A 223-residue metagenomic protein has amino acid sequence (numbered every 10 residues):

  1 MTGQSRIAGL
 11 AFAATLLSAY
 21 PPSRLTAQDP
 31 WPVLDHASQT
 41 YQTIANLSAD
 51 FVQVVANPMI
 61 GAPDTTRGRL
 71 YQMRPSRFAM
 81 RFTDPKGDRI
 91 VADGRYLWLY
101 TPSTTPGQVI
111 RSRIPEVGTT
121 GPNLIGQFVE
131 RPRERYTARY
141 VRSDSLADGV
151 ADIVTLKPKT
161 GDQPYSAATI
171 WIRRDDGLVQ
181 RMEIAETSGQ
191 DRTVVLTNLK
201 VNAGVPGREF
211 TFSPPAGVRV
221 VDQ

Functional and structural regions predicted by a protein language model:
M1-L10, S23: Bacterial N-terminal signal peptides that target proteins for export
G9-A19: Bacterial N-terminal signal peptides
A13, S23-P63, R77, P214-Q223: N-terminal leader/targeting segments and the immediate start of mature chains
I44-N46, T65-R67, M73-P75, P85 (+6 more regions): Extracytoplasmic
F51, F78-R81, L97-Y100, L156 (+1 more regions): Short hydrophobic/aromatic-rich beta-strand segments that constitute the beta-sheet cores of beta-sandwich/beta-barrel
R69-G121, R192-V195: An acidic-aromatic
Q108-I110, L124, R133-Q223: Gly/Pro-enriched, hydrophobic low-complexity segments that function as extracytoplasmic propeptides/linkers
